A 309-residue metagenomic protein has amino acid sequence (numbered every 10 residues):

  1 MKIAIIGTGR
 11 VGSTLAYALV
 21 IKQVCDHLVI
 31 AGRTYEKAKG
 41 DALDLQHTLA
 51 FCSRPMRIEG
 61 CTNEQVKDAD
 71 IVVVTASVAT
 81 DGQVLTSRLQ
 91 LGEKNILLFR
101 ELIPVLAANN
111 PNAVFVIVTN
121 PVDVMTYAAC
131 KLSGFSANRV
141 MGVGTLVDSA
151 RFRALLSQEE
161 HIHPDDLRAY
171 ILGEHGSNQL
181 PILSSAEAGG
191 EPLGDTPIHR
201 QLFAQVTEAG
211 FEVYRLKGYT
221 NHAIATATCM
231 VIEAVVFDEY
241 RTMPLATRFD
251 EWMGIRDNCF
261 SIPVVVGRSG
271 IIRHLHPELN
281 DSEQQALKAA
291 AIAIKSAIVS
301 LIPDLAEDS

Functional and structural regions predicted by a protein language model:
M1-D41: NAD(P)+-binding Rossmann beta1-loop-alpha1 motif at the extreme N-terminus of oxidoreductases
V11-L15, G82, V122-Y127: Short glycine/serine/threonine-rich phosphate/pyrophosphate-binding segments that cradle anionic phosphate groups
A31-A69, V78, V299-I302: Conserved N-terminal Rossmann-fold NAD(P) cofactor-binding segment
M56-A113: Rossmann-like NAD(P)-binding element
R88-H161: Glycine-/Pro-rich loop/turn segments that contact NAD(P) or position catalytic residues in Rossmann-like domains
S133-R139, V147-S309: C-terminal substrate-binding/catalytic lobe of Rossmann-fold NAD(P)-dependent dehydrogenases
